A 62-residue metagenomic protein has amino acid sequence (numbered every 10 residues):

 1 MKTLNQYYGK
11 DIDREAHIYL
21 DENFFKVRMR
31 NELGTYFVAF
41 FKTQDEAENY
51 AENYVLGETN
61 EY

Functional and structural regions predicted by a protein language model:
M1-K2, L56-Y62: Short intrinsically disordered terminal tails
M1-R28: Short N-terminal "domain-start" leader segments that mark the transition from disordered tails or signal peptides into
I18, V27, D45-E46, N53: Generic hydrophobic secondary-structure signal
E32-E48, Y54: A short, exposed loop/beta-hairpin motif centered on an aromatic-Gly-Thr core
